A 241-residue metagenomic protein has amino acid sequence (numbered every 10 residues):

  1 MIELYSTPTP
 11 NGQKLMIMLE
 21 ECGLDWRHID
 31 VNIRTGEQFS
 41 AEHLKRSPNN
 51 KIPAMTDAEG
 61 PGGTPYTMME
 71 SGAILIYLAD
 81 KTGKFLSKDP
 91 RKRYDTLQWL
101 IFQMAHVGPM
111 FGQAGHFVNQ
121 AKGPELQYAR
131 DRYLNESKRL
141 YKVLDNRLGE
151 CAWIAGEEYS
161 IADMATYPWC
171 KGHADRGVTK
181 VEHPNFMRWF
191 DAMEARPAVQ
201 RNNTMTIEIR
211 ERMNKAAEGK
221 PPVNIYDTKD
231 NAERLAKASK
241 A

Functional and structural regions predicted by a protein language model:
M1-D131, N135, D145, A232-A241: GST-like domain detector, emphasizing the conserved glutathione-binding G-site in the N-terminal thioredoxin-like
N32, I161, T206-I209: Short, solvent-exposed turn/loop segments enriched in Gly/Ser/Thr/Pro and often Arg
G36-E37, D191, R210-R212: Short secondary-structure boundary/hinge segments and terminal tails
K45, A195, T204: Phosphate-coordinating loops and pocket residues in cytosolic domains that bind phosphorylated ligands
A79, W169-C170, N203: Active-site-flanking alpha-helical
W99-P197, A236-A241: GST-like fold's C-terminal all-alpha helical module
T206-A241: Acidic/histidine-enriched, glycine/proline-rich intrinsically disordered or flexible terminal extensions
